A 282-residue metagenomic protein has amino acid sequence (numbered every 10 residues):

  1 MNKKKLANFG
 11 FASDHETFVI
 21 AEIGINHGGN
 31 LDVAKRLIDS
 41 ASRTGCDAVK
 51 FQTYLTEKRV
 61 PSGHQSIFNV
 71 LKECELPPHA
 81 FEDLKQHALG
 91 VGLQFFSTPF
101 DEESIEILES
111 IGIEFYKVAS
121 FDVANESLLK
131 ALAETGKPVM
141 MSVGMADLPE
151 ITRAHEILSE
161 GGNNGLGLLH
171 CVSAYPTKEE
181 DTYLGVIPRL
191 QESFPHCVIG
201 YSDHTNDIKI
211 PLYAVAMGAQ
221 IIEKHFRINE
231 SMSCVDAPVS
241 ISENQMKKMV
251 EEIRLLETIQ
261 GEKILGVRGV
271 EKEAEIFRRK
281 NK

Functional and structural regions predicted by a protein language model:
M1-K282: Catalytic cores and adjacent flexible loops of soluble metabolic enzymes that perform enolate/carbanion chemistry on
